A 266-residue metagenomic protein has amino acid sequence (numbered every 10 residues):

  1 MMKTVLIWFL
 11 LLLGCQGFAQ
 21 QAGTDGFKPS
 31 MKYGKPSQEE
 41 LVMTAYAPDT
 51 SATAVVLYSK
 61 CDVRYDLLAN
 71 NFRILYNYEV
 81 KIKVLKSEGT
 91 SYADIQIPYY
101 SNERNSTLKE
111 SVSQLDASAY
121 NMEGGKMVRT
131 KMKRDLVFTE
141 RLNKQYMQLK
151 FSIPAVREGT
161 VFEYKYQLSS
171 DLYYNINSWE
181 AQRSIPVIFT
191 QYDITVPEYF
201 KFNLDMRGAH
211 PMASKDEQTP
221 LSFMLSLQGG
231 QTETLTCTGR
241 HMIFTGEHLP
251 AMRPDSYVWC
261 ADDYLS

Functional and structural regions predicted by a protein language model:
M1-D25: Bacterial Sec-dependent N-terminal signal peptides
Q20-S266: Beta-strand-rich, non-transmembrane domain signature
